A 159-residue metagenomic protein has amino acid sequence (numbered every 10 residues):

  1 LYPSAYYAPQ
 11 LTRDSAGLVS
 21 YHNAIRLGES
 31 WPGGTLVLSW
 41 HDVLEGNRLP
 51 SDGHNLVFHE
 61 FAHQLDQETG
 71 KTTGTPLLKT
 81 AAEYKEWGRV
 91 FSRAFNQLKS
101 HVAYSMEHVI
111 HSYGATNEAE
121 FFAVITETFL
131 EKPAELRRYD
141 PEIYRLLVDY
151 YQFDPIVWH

Functional and structural regions predicted by a protein language model:
L1-A5: Short, glycine/charge-rich beta-strand/loop segments that flank catalytic centers and engage negatively charged groups
Y6-S51, E68-H159: Metalloprotease/metallohydrolase-associated module, dominated by Zn2+-dependent proteases
G53-L56, E60-T69: Catalytic glutamate of the conserved HExxH
